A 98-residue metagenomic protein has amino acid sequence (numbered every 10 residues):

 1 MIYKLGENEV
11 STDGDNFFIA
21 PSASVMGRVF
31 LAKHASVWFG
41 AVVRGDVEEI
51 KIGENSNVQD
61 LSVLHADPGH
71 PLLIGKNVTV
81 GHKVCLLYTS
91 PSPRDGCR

Functional and structural regions predicted by a protein language model:
M1-L87: Domain-scale signature associated with acetyltransferase and cell-envelope carbohydrate enzymes
Y88-R98: Single conserved hydrophobic/aromatic residue that forms the stacking wall/gate of nucleotide- or nucleobase-binding
